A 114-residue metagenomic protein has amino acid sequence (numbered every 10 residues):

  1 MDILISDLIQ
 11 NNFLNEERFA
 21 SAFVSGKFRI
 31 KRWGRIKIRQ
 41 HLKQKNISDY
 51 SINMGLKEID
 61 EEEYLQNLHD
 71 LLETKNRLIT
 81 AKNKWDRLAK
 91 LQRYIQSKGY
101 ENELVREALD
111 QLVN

Functional and structural regions predicted by a protein language model:
M1-N114: An alpha-helical, amphipathic repeat domain used for nucleic-acid recognition, typified by the mTERF helical solenoid
